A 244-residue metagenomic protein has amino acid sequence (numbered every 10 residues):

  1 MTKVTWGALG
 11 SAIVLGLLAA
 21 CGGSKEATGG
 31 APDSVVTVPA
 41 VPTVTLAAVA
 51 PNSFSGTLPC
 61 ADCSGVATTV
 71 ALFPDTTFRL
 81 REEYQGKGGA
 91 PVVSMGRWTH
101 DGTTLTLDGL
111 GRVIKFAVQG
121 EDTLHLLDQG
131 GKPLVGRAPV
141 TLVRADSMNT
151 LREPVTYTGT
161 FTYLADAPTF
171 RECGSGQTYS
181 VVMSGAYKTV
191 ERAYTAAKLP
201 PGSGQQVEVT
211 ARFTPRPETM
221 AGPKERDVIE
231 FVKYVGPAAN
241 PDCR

Functional and structural regions predicted by a protein language model:
M1-A19: Sec-dependent bacterial lipoprotein signal peptides
L17, Y187-A197, F231: Generic hydrophobic, helix-prone segments enriched in Leu/Val/Ile
C21-V93, T106-L164, R171-G174, T178 (+2 more regions): Lipid interaction determinants
G176-A186: The feature marks short-to-medium sequence segments in extracytoplasmic or secretory-pathway proteins
V190-T210: Short nucleic-acid-contacting surface segments enriched for D/E, G, S/T with interspersed K/R
